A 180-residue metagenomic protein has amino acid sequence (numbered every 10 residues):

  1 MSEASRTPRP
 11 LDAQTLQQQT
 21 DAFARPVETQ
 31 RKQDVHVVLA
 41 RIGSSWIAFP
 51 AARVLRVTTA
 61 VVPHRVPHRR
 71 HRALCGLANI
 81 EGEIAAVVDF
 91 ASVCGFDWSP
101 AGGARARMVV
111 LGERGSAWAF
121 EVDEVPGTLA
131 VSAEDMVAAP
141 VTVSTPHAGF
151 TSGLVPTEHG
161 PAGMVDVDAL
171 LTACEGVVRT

Functional and structural regions predicted by a protein language model:
M1-T180: An acidic, low-aromatic, low-complexity terminal/linker signal
